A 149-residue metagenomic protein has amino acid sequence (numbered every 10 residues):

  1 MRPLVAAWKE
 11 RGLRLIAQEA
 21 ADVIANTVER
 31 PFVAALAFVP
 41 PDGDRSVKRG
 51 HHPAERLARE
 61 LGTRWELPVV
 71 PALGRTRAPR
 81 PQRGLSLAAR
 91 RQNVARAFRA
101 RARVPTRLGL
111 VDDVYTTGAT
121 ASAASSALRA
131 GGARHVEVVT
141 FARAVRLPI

Functional and structural regions predicted by a protein language model:
M1-V111, T117-I149: Conserved PRPP/pyrophosphate-binding segment of the phosphoribosyltransferase/PRPP-pathway fold
